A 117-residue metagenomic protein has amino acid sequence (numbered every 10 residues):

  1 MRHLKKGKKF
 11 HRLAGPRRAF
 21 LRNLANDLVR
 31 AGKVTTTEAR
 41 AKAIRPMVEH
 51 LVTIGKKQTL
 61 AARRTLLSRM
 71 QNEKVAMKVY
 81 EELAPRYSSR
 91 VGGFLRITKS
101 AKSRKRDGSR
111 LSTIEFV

Functional and structural regions predicted by a protein language model:
M1-S88, K102-V117: Ribosome large-subunit tunnel/peptidyl-transferase-proximal elements
